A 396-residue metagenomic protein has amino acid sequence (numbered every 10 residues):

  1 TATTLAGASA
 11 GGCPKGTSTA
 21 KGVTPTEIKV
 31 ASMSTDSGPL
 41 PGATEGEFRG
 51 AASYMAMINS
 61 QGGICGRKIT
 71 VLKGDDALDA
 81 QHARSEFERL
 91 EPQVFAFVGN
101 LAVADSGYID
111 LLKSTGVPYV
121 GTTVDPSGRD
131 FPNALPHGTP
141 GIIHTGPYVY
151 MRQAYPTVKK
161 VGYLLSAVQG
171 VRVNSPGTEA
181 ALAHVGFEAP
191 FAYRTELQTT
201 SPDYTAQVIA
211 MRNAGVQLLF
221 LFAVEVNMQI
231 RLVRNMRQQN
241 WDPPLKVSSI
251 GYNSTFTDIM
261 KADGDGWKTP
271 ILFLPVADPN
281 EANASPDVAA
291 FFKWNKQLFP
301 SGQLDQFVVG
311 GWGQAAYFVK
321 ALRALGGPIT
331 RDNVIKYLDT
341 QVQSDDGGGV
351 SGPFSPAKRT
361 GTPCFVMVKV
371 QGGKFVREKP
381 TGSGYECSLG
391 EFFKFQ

Functional and structural regions predicted by a protein language model:
T1-A6: Extracellular mucin-like PTS domains
G7-S32, C65-K68, R152-K159, P328: Immediate post-signal peptide segment of exported/extracytoplasmic ligand-binding proteins
G16, G42-R49, S60-F131, P136-H137 (+2 more regions): Beta-alpha junction/loop-to-helix N-cap segments that form part of ligand/metal-binding clefts
G16-E27, A31-A52, D76-A80, L164-V173 (+2 more regions): Extracytoplasmic "Venus flytrap"
Q81-H82, P132-N240, A282-P286: Extracellular/periplasmic Venus flytrap/periplasmic-binding protein
L90-A102, V120-T122, K160-L165, G215-V226 (+3 more regions): Periplasmic-binding protein-like
G141, M236-W312, T381-F395: Extracellular/periplasmic periplasmic-binding protein-like sensory domains
Q297-V308, V319-E378: Segments of small-molecule ligand-sensing domains
